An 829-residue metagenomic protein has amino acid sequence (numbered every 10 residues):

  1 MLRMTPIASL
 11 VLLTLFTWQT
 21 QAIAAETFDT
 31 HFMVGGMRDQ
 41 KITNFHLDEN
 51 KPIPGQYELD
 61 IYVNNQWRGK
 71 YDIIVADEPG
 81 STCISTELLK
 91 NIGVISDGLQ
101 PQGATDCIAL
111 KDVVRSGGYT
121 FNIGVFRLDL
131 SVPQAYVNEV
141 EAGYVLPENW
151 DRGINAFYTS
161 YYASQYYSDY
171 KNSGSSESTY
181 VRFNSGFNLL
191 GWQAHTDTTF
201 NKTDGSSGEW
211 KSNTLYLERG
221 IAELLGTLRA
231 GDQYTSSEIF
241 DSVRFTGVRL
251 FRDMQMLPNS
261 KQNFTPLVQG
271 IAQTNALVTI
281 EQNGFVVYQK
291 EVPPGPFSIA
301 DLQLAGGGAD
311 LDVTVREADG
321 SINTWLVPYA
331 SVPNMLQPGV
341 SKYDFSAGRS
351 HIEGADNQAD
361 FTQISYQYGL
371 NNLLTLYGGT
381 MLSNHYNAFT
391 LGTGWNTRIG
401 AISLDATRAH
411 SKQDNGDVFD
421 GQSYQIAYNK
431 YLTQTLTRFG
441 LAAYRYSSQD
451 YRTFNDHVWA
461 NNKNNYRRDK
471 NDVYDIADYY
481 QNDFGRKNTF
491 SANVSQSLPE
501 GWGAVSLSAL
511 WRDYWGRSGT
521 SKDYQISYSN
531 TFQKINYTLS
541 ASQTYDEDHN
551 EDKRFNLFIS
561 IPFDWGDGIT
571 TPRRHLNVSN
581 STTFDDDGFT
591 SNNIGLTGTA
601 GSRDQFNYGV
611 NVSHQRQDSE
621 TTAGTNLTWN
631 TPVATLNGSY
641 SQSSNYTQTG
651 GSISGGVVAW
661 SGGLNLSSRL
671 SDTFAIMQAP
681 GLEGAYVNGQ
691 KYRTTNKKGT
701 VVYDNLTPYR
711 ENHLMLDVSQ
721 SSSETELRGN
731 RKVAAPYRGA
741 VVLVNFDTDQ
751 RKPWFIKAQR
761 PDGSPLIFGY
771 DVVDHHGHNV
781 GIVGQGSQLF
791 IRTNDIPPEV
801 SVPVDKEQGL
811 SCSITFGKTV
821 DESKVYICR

Functional and structural regions predicted by a protein language model:
M1-A24: Gram-negative bacterial Sec-dependent N-terminal signal peptides
A25-Y57, R68, E87, N91-I95 (+11 more regions): Flexible, glycine-rich linker and terminal segments associated with outer-membrane beta-barrel/transport systems
R68-S81: Short acidic/polar beta-strand-loop edge motifs in secreted extracellular and Gram-negative envelope-associated
S185, F345-G354, T362-T380, T390 (+1 more regions): Core alpha-helical transmembrane segments of integral membrane proteins
I299-G307: Extracytoplasmic assembly/pore-lining segments of large envelope/extracellular complexes
